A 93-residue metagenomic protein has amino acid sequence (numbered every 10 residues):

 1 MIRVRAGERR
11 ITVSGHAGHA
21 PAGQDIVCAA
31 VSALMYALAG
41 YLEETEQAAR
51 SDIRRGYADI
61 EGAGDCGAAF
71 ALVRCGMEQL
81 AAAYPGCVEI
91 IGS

Functional and structural regions predicted by a protein language model:
M1-I26, M35-S93: N-terminal intrinsically disordered, cationic/polar leader segments that include organellar targeting peptides
